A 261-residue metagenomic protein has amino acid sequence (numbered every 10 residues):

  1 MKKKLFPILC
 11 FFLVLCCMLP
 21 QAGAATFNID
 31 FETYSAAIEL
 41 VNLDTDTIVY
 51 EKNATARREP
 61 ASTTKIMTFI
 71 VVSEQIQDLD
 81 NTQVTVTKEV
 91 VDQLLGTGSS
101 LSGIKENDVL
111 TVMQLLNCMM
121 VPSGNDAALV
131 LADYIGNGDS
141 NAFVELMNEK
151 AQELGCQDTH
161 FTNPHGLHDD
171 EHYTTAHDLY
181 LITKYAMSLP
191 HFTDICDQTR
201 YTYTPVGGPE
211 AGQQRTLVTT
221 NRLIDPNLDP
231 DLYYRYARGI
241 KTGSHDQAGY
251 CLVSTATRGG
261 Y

Functional and structural regions predicted by a protein language model:
M1-K2, A56: Intrinsically disordered, low-complexity sequence elements enriched in Ser/Thr/Gly/Pro
K2-A24: Sec-dependent N-terminal signal peptides of Gram-positive bacterial secreted proteins and lipoproteins
K3-L5, I66, T242, R258: Hydrophobic alpha-helical segments, especially transmembrane helices and their immediate juxtamembrane helical caps
G23-H177, A186-P190: Active-site-adjacent loops and short helices of periplasmic peptidoglycan-processing enzymes
F31-A36, G136-Y261: Penicillin-recognizing serine hydrolase domain
